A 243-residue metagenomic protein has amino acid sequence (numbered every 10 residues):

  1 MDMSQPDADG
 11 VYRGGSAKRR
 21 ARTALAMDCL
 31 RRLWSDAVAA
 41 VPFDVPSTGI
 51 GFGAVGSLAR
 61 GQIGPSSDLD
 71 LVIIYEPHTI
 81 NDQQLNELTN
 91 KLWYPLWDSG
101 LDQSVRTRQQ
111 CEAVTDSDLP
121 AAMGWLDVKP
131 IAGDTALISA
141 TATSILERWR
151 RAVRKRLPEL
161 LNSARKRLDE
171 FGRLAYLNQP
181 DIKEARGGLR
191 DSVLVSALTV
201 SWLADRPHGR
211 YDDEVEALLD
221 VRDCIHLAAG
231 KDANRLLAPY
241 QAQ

Functional and structural regions predicted by a protein language model:
M1-G49, S66, R173: N-terminal regions immediately upstream of nucleotidyltransferase
M1-R22, P77, S99, E112-K155 (+1 more regions): Generic start-of-chain signal for non-secretory N-termini
D2-Q5, D9, R151-Q243: Conserved nucleotidyltransferase catalytic core and NTase-mimicking acidic/glycine-rich helix/loop elements in nucleic
R19, T23, L85, T89 (+2 more regions): Hydrophobic packing residues in well-ordered alpha-helices of helical domains and bundles
T23-R31, A37, D44, Q84-L137: Conserved catalytic core of two-metal-ion nucleotidyltransferases
D44, T79, T89-N90, V114 (+3 more regions): Helix-loop-helix transmembrane hairpins and adjacent membrane-interface loops of multi-pass inner-membrane proteins
G51-E87, L92, L96, V221: Catalytic metal-binding acidic patch
Y75-L85, P130-A132, R151, W202-P207: Short, polar/flexible loop-turn hinges at active-site or ligand-entry regions and domain interfaces
